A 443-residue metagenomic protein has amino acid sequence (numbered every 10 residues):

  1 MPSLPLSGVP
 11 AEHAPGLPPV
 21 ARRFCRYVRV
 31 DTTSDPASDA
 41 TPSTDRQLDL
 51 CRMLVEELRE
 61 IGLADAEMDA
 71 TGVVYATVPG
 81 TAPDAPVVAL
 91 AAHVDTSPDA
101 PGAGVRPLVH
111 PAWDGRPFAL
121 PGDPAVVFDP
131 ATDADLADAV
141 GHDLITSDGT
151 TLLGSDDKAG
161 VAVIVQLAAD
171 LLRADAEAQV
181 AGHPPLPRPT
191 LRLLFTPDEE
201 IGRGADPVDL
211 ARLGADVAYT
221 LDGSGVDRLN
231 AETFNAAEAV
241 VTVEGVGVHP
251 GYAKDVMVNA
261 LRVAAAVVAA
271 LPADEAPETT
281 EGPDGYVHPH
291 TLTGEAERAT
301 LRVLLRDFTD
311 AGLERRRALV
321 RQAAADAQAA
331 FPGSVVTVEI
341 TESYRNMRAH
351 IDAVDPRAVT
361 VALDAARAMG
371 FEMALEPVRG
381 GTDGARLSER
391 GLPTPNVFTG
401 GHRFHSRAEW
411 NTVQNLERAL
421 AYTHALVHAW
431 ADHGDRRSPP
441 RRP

Functional and structural regions predicted by a protein language model:
P2-G8, A260-P443: Metal-dependent amide/peptide-bond hydrolase catalytic core, centered on the "pita-bread" metallohydrolase fold
P2-S7, A11, L17-D45, L144-T146 (+2 more regions): N-terminal capping segment at the start of a domain
V30, T71, A92-V94, D148-T150 (+8 more regions): Fold-independent oxyanion-binding glycine-rich loops and adjacent beta-strand/coil segments at enzyme active sites
D39-A85, A89-A91, D95: A non-catalytic alpha/beta surface segment that caps or lines the substrate-entry region of metallo-dependent hydrolase
D45, T150-A162, K254-R262, W410-E417: Short, conserved micro-motifs enriched in small and acidic residues
D84-T190, A215: Active-site metal-coordination/substrate-binding segment of hydrolases, especially metallo-dependent peptidases
P86-A89, D143-L144, L191-R192, D216-Y219 (+3 more regions): Structural motif
L136, H142-S155, R173, H183-P185 (+4 more regions): Midchain, well-structured core segments that form catalytic/ion-binding scaffolds
